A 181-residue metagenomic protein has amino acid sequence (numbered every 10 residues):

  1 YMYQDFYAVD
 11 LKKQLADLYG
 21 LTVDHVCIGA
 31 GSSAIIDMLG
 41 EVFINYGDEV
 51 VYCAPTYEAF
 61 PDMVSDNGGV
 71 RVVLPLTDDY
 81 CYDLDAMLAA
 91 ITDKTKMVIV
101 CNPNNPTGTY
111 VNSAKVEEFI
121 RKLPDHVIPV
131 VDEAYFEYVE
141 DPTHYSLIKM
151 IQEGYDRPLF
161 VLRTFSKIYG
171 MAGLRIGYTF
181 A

Functional and structural regions predicted by a protein language model:
Y1-S33, M38: N-terminal small-domain helix-loop-helix segment of the aminotransferase-like
Y7, P158-A181: PLP-dependent aminotransferase class I/II
V9, V42-V100: PLP-dependent aminotransferase-like
C27, V51, V72, V130 (+1 more regions): Structural detector of well-ordered beta-strand residues that form the stable sheet scaffold of enzyme domains
G31, D37, A54-P55, G108 (+2 more regions): Short N-terminal helix/helix-N-cap motif within the alpha/beta-hydrolase-1
S65, L84-D93, P106-P129, E133-Y169: Active-site pre-lysine segment of PLP-dependent enzymes
